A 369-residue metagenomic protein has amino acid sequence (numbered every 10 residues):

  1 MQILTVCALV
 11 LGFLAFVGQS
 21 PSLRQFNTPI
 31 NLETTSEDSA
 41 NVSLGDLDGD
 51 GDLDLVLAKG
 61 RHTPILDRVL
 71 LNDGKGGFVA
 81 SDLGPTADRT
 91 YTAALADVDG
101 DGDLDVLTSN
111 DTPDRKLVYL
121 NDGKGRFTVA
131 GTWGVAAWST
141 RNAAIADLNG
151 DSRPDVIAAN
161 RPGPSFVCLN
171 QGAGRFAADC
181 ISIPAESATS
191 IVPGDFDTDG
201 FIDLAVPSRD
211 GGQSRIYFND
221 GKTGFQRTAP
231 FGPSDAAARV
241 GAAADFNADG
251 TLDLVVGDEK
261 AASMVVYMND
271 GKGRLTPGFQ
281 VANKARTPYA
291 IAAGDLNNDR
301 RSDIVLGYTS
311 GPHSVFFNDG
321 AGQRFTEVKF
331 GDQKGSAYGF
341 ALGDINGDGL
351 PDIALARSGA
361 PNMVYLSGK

Functional and structural regions predicted by a protein language model:
T5-A15: Bacterial N-terminal signal peptides
F16-E37, L71-R89, L120-W138, L169-E186 (+4 more regions): Blade-edge motifs of beta-propeller repeat domains
E33-G49, L55-A58: Beta-strand-rich domains and repeat architectures in extracellular enzymes and scaffolds, especially beta-propellers
A40-G49, Y91-G100, R141-G150, T189-T198 (+3 more regions): Beta-propeller blade termini
D50, D54, D101, D105 (+9 more regions): Acidic carboxylate motifs that coordinate Ca2+ or other divalent cations, activating on Asp/Glu
L55-G60, V106-N110, V156-N160, L204-S208 (+3 more regions): Hydrophobic beta-strand segments that make up the repeating blades of beta-propeller and related beta-repeat
G60-P64, T112-D114, G163-P164, D210-G212 (+3 more regions): Short glycine/acidic-enriched loop and turn motifs that connect beta-strands
Y338-K369: Blade-level signature of beta-propeller repeat domains, shared across WD40, Kelch, NHL, RCC1 and BNR/Asp-box propellers
